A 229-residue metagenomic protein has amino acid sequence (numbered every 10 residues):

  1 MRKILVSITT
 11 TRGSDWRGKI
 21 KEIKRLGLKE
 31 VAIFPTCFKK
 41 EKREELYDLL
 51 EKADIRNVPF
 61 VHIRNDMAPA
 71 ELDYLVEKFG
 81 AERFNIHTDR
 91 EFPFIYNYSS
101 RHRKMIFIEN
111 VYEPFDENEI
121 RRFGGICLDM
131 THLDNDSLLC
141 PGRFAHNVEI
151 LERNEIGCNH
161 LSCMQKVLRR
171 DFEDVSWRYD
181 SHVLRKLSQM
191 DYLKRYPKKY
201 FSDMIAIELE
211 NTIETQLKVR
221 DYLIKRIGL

Functional and structural regions predicted by a protein language model:
M1-I8, G13-G27, K40-E45, D54-I55 (+4 more regions): Histidine-acidic metal/acid-base catalytic patches
R2-K3, R56-N57, S100-F107: Short beta-strand/loop segments at the ligand-binding rim of alpha/beta enzyme cores
T9-T10, E30-F38, P59-A68, A81-F92 (+3 more regions): Catalytic beta/alpha-barrel core
W16-R17, A68-A70, F92-Y96, P114-E117 (+1 more regions): Short, well-ordered alpha-helical microsegments
I23, K78, P93-H102, F115-F123: Short loop/helix-cap segments at secondary-structure boundaries that form the rim of catalytic
F38-L49, T88-S99, P114-E117: Active-site-adjacent beta->alpha loops and helix N-cap segments on the catalytic face of soluble alpha/beta enzymes
